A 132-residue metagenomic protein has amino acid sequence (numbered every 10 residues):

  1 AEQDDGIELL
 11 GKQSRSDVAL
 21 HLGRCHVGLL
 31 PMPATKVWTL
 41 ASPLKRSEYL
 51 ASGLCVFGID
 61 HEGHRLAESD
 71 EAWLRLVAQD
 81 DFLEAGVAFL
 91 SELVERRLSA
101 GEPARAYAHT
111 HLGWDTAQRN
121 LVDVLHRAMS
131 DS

Functional and structural regions predicted by a protein language model:
A1-L22: Nucleotide-activated donor-binding/catalytic signature segment of Leloir-type glycosyltransferases, i.e., the conserved
E2-D4, A51, S69-E71, H109: Short, well-ordered coil/turn elements that cap or connect secondary structure elements
Q13, L44, V77-D81, L112: Residue-level signal for the nucleotide or nucleotide-sugar donor/cofactor binding architecture
S16-H21, G28-L50, F57-E68: Nucleotide-sugar-dependent
H21-R24, A85-F89, Y107, V124: CheY-like receiver
R65-F89: Change "using UDP/GDP/dTDP sugars" to "using nucleotide sugars
D81, V94-H126: A charged, aromatic-enriched C-terminal amphipathic alpha-helix characteristic of glycosyltransferases across folds
H126-S132: Generic C-terminal helix-cap and adjacent flexible tail
